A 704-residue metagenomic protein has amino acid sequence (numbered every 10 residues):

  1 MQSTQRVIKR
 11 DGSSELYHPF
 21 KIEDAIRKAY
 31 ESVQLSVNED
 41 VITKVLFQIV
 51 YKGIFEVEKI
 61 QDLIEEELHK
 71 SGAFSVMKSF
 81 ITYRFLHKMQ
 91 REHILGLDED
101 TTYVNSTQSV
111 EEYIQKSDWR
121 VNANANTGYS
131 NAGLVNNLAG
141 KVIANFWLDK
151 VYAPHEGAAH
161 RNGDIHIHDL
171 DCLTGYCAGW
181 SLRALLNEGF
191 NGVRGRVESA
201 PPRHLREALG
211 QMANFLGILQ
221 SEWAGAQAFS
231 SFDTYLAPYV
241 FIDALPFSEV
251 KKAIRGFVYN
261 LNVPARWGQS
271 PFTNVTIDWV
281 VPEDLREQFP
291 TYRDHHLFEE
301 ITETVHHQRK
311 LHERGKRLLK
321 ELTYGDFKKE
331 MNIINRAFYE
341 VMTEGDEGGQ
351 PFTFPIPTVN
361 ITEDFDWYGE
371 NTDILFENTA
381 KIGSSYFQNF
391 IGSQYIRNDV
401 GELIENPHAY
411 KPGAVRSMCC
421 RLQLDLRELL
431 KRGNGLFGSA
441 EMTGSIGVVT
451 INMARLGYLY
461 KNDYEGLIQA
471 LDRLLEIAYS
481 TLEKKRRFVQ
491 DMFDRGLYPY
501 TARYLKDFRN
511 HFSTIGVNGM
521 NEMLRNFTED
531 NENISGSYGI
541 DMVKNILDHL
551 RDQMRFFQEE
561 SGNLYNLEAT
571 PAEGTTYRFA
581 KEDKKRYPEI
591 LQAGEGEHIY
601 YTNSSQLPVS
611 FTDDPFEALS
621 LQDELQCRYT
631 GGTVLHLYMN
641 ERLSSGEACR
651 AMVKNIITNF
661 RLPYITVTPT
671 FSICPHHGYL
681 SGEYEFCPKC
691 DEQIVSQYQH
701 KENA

Functional and structural regions predicted by a protein language model:
M1-Y103, D507: Charged, amphipathic alpha-helical regulatory modules used for macromolecular assembly or allosteric control
H18, I22, A228, S513-M520: Catalytic-loop motifs flanking and including active-site residues across diverse enzymes
I22, I26, F232, M523-L524: Buried hydrophobic packing segments
I49, G53, L68-S71, Y235-Y239 (+1 more regions): Generic structural signal for hydrophobic core residues of well-folded globular domains
G72, R91, A265, L482 (+2 more regions): A structural signal for well-ordered alpha-helices, especially hydrophobic packing surfaces of coiled-coils
E99-R509, D530, G536-A704: Conserved catalytic cores of very large enzyme subunits
T234, S513-N526, D548: Contiguous, well-ordered alpha-helical segments that form the cores/surfaces of helical PPI scaffolds
